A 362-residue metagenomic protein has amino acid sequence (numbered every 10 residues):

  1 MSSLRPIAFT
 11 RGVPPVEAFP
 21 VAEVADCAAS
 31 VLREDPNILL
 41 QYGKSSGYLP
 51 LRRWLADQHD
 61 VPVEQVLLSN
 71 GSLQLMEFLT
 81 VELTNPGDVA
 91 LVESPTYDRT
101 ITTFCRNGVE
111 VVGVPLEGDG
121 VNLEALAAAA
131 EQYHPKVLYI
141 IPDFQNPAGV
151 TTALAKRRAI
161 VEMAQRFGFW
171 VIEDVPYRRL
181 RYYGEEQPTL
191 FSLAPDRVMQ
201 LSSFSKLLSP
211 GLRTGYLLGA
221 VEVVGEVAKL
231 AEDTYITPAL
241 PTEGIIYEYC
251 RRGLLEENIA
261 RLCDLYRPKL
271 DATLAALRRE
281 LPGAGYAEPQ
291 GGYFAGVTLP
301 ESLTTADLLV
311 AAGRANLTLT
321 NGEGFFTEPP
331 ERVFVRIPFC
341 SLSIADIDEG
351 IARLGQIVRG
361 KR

Functional and structural regions predicted by a protein language model:
M1-L73, F78, R251, T318 (+1 more regions): N-terminal small-domain helix-loop-helix segment of the aminotransferase-like
T10, G219, G296-E301, L319-R359: Conserved PLP-binding active-site segment of the aspartate aminotransferase-like
I38-G168, R178-M199, Y266, A345: Conserved core of the PLP fold type I
P50, E226-K229, A260-A272, E349: A non-catalytic, amphipathic alpha-helix used as a structural packing/dimerization or gating element in enzyme scaffolds
D174: Glycine-centered flexible beta-alpha turn that most often forms the glycine-rich phosphate-binding loop
M199-D264: Conserved core segment of the aminotransferase class I/II
Y247, A260, D264-L274, G285-T298: Conserved glycine-rich beta-strand-loop-beta hairpin in the small C-terminal domain of fold type I
G283-A315: Conserved PLP-binding catalytic core of the aspartate aminotransferase-like
